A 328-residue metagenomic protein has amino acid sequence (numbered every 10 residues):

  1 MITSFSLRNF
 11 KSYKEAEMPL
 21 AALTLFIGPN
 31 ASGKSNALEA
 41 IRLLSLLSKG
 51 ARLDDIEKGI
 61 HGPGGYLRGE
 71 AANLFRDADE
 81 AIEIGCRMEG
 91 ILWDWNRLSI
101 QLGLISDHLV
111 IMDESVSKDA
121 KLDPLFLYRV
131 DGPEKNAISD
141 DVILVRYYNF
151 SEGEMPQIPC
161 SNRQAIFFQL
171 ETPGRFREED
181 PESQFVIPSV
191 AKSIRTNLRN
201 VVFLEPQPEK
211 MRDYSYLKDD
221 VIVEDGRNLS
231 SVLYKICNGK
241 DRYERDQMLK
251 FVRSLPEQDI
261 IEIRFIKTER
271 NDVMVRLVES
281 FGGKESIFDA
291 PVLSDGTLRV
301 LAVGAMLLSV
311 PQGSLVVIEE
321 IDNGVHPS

Functional and structural regions predicted by a protein language model:
M1-G50, F265, E269-S328: Switch/communication elements of ASCE P-loop NTPase nucleotide-binding domains
I2, A81-G85, R97, V110-M112 (+2 more regions): Broad gene-expression machinery/nucleic-acid interaction feature
N9, C86-L92, K118-A120, L277-G282: Short acidic, glycine-rich loop/turn motifs
F26-I56, V202-V223: N-terminal short leaders/motifs
E39-L109: Conserved P-loop NTP-binding catalytic core
L92-K250, S254, Q258: Electropositive, glycine-dotted interaction segments that contact anionic polymers or phosphate-rich ligands
D259-R264: A short linear hydrophobic-aromatic micro-motif
